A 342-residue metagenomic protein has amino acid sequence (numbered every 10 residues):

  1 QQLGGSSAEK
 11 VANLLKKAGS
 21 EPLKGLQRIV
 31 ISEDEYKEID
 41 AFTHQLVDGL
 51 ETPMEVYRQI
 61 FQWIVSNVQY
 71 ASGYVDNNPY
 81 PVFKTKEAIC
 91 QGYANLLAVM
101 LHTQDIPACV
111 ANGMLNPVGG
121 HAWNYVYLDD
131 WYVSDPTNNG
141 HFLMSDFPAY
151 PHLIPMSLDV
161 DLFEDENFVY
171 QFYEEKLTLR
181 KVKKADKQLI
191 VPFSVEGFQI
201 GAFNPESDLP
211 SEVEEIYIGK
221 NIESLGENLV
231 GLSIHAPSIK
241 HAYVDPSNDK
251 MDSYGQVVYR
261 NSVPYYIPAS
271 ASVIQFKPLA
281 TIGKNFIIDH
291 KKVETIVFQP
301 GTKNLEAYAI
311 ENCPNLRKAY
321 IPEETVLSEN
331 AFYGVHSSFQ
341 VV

Functional and structural regions predicted by a protein language model:
Q1-E9, N13: Intrinsically disordered, low-complexity N-terminal segments that are enriched in acidic
G19-F83: Secondary-structure boundary elements
I60, I64, L101, I310: Conserved hydrophobic/aromatic pocket- or pore-lining residues that grip, position, or stack substrates in active sites
I64, A111-L115, D135-N139, V182 (+3 more regions): Active-site-proximal beta-strand/loop segments in catalytic clefts of secreted hydrolases
P81-G92: Periplasmic OmpA-like peptidoglycan-binding domain that tethers envelope proteins to the cell wall
Y93-M156: Hydrophobic/aromatic-rich core segments of domains that either
N167-E174, K183-G201, L209-S224, L232-Q256 (+4 more regions): Structural signature of tandem-repeat unit edges
